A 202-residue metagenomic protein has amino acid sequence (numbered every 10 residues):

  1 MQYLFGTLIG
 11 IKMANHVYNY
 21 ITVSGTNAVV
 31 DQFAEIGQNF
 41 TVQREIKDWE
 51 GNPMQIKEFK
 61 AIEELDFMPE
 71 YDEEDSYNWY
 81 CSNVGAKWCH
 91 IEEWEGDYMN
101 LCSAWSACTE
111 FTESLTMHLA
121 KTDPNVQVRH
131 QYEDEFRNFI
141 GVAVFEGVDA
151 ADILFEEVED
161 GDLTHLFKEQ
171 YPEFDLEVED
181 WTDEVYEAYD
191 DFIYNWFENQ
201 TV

Functional and structural regions predicted by a protein language model:
L4-V202: Intrinsic low-complexity, intrinsically disordered or marginally ordered coil/linker segments
